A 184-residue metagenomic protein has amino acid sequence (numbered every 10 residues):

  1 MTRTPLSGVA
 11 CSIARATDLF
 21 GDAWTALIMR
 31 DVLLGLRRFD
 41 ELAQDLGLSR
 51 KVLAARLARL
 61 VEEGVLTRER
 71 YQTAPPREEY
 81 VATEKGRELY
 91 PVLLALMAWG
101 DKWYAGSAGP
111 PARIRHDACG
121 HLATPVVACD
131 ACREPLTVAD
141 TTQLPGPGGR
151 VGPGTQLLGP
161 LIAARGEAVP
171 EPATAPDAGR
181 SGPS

Functional and structural regions predicted by a protein language model:
M1-G8: N-terminal intrinsically disordered/low-complexity leader segments
C11-S49, G166: N-terminal helix-turn-helix DNA-binding core of bacterial DNA-binding proteins
G21, Q72-A95: Basic, amphipathic "hinge/linker" alpha-helix immediately C-terminal to the N-terminal HTH DNA-binding motif
A26, E63, V92-W103: Alpha-helical linker/hinge and terminal dimerization helices associated with HTH transcriptional regulators
R37-L42, L89-V92, G109-P111: Extended, folded domain segments that form the structural surfaces/walls around functional sites
F39, A43-Y71, P75: Canonical helix-turn-helix DNA-binding module
D45, E79-V81, R113-R115: Short aromatic/hydrophobic contact patches that present stacked aromatics for nucleic-acid/ligand binding
D101-S184: C-terminal regulatory/oligomerization modules of transcriptional regulators
